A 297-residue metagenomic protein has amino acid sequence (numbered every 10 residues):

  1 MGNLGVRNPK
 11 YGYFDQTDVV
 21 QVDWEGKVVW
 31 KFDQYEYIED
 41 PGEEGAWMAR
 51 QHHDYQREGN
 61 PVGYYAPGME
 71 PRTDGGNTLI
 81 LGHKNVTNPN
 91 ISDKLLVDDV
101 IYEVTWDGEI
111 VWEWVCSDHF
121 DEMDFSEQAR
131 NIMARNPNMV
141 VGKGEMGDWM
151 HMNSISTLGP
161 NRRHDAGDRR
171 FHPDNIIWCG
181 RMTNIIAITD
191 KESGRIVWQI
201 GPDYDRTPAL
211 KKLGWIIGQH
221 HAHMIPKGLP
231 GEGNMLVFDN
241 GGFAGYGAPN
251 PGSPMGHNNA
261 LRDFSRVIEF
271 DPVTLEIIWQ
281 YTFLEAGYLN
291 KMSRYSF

Functional and structural regions predicted by a protein language model:
M1-F297: Histidine-/acidic-rich catalytic cores in large beta-rich domains
